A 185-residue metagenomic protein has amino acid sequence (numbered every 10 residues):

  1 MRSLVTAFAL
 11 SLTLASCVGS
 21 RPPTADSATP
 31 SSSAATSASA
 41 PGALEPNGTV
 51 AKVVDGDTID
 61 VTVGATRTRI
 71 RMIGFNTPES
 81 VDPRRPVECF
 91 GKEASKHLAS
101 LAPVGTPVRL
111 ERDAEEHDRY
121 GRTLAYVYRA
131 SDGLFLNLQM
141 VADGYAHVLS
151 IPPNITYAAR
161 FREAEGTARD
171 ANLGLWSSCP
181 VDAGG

Functional and structural regions predicted by a protein language model:
R2-G185: Small beta-barrel nucleic-acid-binding modules, primarily SNase/OB-fold domains and secondarily Tudor-like barrels
